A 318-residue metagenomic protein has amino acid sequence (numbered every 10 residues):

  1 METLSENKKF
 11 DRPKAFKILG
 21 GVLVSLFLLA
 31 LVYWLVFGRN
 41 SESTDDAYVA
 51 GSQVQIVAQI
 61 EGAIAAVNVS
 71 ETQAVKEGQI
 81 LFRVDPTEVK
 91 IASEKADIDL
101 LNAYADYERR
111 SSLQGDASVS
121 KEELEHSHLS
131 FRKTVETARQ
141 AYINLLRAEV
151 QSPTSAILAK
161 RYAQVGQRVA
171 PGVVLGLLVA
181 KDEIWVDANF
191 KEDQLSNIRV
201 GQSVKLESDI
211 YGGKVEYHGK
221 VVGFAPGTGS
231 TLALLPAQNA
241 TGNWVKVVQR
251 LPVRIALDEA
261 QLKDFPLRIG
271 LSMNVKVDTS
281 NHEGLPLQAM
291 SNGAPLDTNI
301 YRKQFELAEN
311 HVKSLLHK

Functional and structural regions predicted by a protein language model:
M1-R39, K276, S280-K318: N-terminal export/targeting signal detector
V22-S70: N-terminal beta-strand block that forms a small beta-sandwich/beta-barrel module immediately after a flexible targeting
L31-S41, N189-S196, S203-Y217, F224-G227 (+2 more regions): Hydrophobic alpha-helix/coiled-coil detector that fires on Leu/Ile/Phe-packed helical surfaces
Y48-A50, A63-N68, A74-I80, N144 (+6 more regions): Surface-exposed patches in structured soluble domains
E88-I143, R161, V186: Alpha-helical coiled-coil segments
K90-Y104, E192-S196, K220-T228, L287-L307: Short, compositionally biased
G227-A237: Short, solvent-exposed secondary-structure boundary/capping segments
A240-S272, Y301-K318: Acidic- and glycine-rich mobile interface elements
